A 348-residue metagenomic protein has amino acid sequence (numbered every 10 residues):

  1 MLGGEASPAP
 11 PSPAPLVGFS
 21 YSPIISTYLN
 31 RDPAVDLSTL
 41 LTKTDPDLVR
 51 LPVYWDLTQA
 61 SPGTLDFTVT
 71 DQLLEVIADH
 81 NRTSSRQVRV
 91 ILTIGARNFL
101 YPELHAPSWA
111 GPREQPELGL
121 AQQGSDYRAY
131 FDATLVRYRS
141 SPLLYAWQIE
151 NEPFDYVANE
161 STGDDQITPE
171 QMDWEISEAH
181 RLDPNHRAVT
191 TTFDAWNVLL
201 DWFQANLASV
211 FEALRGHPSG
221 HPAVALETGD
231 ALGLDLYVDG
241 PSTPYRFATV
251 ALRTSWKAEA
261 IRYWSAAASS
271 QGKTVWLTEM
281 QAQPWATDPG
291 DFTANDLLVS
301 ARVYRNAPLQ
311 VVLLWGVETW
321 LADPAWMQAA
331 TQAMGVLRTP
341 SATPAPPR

Functional and structural regions predicted by a protein language model:
L2-L48, S85, H180, P184 (+1 more regions): N-terminal carbohydrate-binding accessory modules
P15-Y21, D47-L51, V90-I94, Y145-I149 (+4 more regions): Hydrophobic faces of well-ordered beta-strands that scaffold small-molecule active sites in alpha/beta enzyme cores
P33-S108, T162-T191, V250-K257, S300: Aromatic-lined substrate-binding rim segments of carbohydrate-active enzymes
T39-T44, V69-R89, G111-I149, Q171-E178 (+3 more regions): An active-site-proximal structural segment forming one wall of the substrate-binding cleft that immediately precedes
Y54-T70, F99-Q122, D155-T162, Y245-A248 (+2 more regions): Surface-exposed, active-site-proximal loop segments in enzymatic domains
Y54-W55, G95-P102, Y127-G163, L313: Active-site groove signature of glycoside hydrolases
R89, K273-P347: Substrate-binding cleft of secreted/luminal carbohydrate-active enzymes
Q166-E170, W174-S177, R181-T287: Glycoside hydrolase catalytic-domain groove-lining segments
